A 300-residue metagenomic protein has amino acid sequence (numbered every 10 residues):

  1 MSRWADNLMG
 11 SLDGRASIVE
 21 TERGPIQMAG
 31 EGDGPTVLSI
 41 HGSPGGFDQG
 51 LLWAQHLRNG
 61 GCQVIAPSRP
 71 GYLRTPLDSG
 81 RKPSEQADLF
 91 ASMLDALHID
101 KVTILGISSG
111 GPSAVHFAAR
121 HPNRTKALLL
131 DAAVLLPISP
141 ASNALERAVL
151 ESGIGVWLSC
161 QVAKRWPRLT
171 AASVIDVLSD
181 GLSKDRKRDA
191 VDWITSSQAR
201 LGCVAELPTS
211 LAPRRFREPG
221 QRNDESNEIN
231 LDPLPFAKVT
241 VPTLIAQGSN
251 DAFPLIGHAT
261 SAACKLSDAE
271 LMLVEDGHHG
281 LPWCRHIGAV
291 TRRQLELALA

Functional and structural regions predicted by a protein language model:
M1-I18, A29, E206: An N-terminal hydrophobic leader/cap segment in hydrolases
Q27-R74: Conserved HGGG/HGGXW glycine-rich cap/lid loop of the alpha/beta-hydrolase fold
E85-T103: Conserved acidic catalytic loop of the alpha/beta-hydrolase fold
K101-A144: Conserved hydrolase catalytic core segment
A148-L234: Alpha/beta-hydrolase
V239, I245-Q247: Short beta-strand/loop motif that positions the catalytic acidic residue of the alpha/beta-hydrolase fold
A252-H258: Conserved alpha/beta-hydrolase "acid-adjacent" motif
A269-A300: Catalytic active-site module of serine/aspartate enzymes centered on a nucleophile-bearing elbow/loop
